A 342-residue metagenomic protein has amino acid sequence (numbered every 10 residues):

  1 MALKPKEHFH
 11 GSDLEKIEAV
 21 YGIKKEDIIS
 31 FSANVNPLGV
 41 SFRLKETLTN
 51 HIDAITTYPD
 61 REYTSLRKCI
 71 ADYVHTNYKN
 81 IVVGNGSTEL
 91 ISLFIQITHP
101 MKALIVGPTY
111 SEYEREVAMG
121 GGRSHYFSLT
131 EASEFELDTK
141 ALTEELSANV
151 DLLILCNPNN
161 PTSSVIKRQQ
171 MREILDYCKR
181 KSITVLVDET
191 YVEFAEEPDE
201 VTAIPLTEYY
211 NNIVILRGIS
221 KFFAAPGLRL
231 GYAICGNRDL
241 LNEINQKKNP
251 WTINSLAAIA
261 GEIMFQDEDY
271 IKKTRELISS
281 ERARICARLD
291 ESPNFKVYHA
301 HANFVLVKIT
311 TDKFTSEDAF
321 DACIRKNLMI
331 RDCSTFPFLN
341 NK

Functional and structural regions predicted by a protein language model:
M1-T57: N-terminal "arm"/small-domain region of PLP-dependent enzymes with the aminotransferase-like
S32, G236, L306-D312, R325-K342: Conserved PLP-binding active-site segment of the aspartate aminotransferase-like
V40-S41, E62, N212-E291, F295-Y298: PLP-dependent aminotransferase class I/II
P59, A71-L93: Short loop-beta-helix segment that forms the pyridoxal 5′-phosphate
Q96-L155: PLP-dependent aminotransferase-like
H125-S128, L152-N159, V185-E189, H299-A300: Short beta-strands and strand-loop turn motifs
E136-N149, P161-V185, E189-F222: Active-site pre-lysine segment of PLP-dependent enzymes
I278-S279, S292-K326: Conserved PLP-binding catalytic core of the aspartate aminotransferase-like
